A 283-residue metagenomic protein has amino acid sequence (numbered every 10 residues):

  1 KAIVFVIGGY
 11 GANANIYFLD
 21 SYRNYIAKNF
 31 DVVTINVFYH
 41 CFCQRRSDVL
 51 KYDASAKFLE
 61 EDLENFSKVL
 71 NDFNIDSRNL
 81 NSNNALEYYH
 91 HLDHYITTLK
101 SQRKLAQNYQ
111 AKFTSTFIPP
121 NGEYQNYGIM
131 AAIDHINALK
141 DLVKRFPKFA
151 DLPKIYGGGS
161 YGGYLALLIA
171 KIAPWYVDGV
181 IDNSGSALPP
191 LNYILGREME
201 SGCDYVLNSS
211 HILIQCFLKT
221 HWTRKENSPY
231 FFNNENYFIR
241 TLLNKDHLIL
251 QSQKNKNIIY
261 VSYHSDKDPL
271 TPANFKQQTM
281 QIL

Functional and structural regions predicted by a protein language model:
K1, V206-N208, I214-L283: Serine-hydrolase catalytic core
K1-A2, E123: N-terminal cap/lid segment of alpha/beta-hydrolase-fold proteins
A2-H94, T98: Short, surface-exposed "cap/lid" segments of acyl-processing enzymes
A56-F146: Alpha/beta-hydrolase active-site loop
P147-S160: Alpha/beta-hydrolase fold nucleophile elbow
Y156-G157, G163-P174, V180: Short glycine-enriched nucleophile-adjacent loop and the immediately C-terminal alpha-helix near the catalytic center
G157, N183-S184, Y263: Alpha/beta-hydrolase-fold catalytic nucleophile elbow
K171-N234: Hydrolase active-site cap/lid region
